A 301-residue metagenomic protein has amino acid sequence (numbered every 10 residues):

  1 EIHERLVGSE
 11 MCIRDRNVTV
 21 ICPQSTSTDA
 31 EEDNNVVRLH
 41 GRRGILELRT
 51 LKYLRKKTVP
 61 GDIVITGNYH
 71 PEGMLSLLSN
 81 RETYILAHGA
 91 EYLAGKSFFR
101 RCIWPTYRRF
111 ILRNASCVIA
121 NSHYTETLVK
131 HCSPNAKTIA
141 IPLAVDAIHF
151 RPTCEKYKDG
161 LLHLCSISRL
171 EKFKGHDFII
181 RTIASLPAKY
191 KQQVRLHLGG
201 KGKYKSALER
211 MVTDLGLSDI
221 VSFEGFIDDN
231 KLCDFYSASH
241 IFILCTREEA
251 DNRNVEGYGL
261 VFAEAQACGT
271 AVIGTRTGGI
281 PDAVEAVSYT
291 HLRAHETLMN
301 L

Functional and structural regions predicted by a protein language model:
E1-G8, I13, H291-A294, L298-L301: Single conserved hydrophobic/aromatic residue that forms the stacking wall/gate of nucleotide- or nucleobase-binding
G44-I45, R49, E82-Y84, E91-F110 (+1 more regions): Nucleotide-sugar donor phosphate/pyrophosphate-binding loop at the beta->alpha transition of glycosyltransferases
T66-E72, A87: Short His-centered aromatic/hydrophobic patch
Y124, A144: Carbohydrate-associated surface elements
K156-K174, I180-I183, F242: Conserved donor-binding/catalytic core segment of Leloir-type glycosyltransferases
E209-N230: Nucleotide-activated donor-binding/catalytic signature segment of Leloir-type glycosyltransferases, i.e., the conserved
F226-I227, D234-S239: Short alpha-helical donor nucleotide-sugar binding micro-motif in glycosyltransferases
S237-V255, T270: Acidic donor-binding loop of glycosyltransferase active sites
